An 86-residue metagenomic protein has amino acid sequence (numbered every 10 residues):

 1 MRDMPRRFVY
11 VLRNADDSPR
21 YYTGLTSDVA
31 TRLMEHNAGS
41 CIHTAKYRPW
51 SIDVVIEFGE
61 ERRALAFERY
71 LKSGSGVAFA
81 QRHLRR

Functional and structural regions predicted by a protein language model:
M1-H43, R48-V77, L84-R86: GIY-YIG nuclease catalytic motif and its immediate N-terminal context
